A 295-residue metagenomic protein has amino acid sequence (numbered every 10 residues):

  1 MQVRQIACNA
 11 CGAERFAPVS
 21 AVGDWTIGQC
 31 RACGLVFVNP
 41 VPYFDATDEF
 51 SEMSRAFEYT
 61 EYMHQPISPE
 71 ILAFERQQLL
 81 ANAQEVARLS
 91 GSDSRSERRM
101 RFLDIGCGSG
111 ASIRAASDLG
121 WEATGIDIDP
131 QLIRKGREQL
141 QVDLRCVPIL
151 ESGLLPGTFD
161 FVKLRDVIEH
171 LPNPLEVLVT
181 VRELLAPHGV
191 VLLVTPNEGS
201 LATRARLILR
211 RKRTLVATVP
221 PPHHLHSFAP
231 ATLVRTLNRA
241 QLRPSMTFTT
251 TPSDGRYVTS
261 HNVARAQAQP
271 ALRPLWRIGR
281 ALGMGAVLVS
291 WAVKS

Functional and structural regions predicted by a protein language model:
M1-R165, P174-L178, P230, T249-N262 (+3 more regions): Conserved N-terminal segment of class I S-adenosyl-L-methionine
A17, N39, V147, L155 (+4 more regions): Intrinsic-disorder/low-complexity coil detector
W121, V142, G189, L242-R243: A structural micro-motif
L164, P172-E183, V190-V293: S-adenosyl-L-methionine-dependent methyltransferase catalytic module, highlighting the catalytic core
